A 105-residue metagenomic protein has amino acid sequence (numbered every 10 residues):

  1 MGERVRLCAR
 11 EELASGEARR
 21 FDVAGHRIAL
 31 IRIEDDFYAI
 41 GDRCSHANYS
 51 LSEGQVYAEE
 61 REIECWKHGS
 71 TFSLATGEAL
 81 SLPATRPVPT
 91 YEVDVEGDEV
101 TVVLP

Functional and structural regions predicted by a protein language model:
M1-G2, P105: Absolute protein N-terminus
E3-R10: Short amphipathic
S15-P105: Rieske [2Fe-2S] iron-sulfur-binding domain
